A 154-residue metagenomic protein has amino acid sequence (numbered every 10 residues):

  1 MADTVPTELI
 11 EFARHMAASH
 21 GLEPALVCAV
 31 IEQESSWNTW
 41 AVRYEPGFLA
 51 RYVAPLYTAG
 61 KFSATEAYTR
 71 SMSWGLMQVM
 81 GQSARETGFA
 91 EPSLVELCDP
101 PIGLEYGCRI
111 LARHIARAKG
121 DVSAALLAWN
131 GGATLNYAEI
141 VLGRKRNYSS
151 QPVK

Functional and structural regions predicted by a protein language model:
A2-K154: Catalytic glycan-binding domains that act on GlcNAc-containing polysaccharides
